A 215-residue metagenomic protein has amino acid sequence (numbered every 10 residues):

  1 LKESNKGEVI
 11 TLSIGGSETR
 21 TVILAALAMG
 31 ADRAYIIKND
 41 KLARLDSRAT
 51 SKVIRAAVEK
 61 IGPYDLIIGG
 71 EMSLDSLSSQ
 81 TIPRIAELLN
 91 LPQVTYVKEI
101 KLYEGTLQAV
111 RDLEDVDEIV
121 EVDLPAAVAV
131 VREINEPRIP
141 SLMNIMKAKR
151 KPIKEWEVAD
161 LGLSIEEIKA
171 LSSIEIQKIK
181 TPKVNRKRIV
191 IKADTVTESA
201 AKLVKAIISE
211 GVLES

Functional and structural regions predicted by a protein language model:
L1-S215: N-terminal glycine-rich FAD/FM-binding segment characteristic of electron-transfer flavoproteins
